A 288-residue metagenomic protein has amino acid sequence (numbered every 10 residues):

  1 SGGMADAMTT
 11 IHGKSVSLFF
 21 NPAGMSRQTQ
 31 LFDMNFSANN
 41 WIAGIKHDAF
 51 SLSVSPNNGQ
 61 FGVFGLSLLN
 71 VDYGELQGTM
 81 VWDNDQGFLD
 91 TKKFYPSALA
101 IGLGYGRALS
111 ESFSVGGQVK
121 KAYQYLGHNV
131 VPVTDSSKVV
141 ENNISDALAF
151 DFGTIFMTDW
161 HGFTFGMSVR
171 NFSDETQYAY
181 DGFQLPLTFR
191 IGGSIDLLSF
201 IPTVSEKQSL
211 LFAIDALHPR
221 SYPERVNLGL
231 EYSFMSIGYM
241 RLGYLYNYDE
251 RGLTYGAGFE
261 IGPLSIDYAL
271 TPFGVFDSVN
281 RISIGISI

Functional and structural regions predicted by a protein language model:
S1-I288: Subset of outer-membrane beta-barrel
